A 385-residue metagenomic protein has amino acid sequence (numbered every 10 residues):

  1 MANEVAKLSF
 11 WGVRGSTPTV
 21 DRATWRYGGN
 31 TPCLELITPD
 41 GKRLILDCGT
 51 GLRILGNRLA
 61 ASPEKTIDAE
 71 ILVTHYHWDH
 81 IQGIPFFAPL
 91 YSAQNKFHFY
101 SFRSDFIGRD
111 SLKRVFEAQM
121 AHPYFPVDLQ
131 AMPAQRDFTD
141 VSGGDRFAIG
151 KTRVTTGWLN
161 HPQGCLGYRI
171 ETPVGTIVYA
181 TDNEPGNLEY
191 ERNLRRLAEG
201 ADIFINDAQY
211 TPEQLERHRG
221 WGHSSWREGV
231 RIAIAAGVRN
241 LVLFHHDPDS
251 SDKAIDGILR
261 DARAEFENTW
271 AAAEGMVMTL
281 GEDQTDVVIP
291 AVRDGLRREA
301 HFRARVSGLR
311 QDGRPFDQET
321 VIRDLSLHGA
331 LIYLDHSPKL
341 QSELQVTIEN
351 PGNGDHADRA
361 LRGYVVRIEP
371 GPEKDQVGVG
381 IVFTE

Functional and structural regions predicted by a protein language model:
M1-V178, L188-E189, L194, I255-E282: Binuclear metal-dependent hydrolase catalytic cores
D47, D79, D182, D207 (+1 more regions): Acidic active-site catalytic centers that drive phospho-/nucleotidyl reactions and related ester hydrolyses
R53, H80, P212-E213, S250 (+1 more regions): Short glycine-rich, flexible loops that bind phosphorylated cofactors or substrates
H75-H80, H161, N206, H223 (+2 more regions): Histidine-centered active-site/metal-ligand motif
H77, F87, Y210, D247 (+3 more regions): Flexible, active-site-proximal loop/turn residues at the rims of small-molecule/cofactor binding pockets and catalytic
T176, E184-E274: Cap/insert and terminal regions of metallo-dependent hydrolase folds
T269, T285-E385: Structured alpha-helical
